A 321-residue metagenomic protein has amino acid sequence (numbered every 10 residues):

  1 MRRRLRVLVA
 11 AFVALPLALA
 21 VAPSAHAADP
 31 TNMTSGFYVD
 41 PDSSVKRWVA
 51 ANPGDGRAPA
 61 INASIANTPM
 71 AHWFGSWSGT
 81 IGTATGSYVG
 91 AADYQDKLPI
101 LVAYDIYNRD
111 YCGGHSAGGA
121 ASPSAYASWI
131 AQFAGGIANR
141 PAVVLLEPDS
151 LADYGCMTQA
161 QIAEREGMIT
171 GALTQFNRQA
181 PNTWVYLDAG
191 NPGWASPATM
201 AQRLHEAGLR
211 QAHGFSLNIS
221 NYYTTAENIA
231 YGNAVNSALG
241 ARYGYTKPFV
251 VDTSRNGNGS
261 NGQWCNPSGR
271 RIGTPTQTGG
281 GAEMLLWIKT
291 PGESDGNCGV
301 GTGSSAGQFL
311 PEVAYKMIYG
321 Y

Functional and structural regions predicted by a protein language model:
M1-A27: Secretory targeting and sorting signals
V9, P16, A25, I81 (+2 more regions): Residues in flexible loops and secondary-structure boundaries
D29, T34, V39-A66, Q179 (+1 more regions): Surface-exposed substrate-engagement region within the catalytic domains of secreted or surface-exposed extracellular
D29-G136, T290-A314, I318-Y321: N-terminal carbohydrate-binding/catalytic regions of secreted carbohydrate-active enzymes
G36-V39, A71-G75, L98-A103, P141-E147 (+5 more regions): Structural recognition of the beta-strand scaffold that forms the well-ordered cores of secreted hydrolase catalytic
G79, S87-V185, T199, R203-L204 (+1 more regions): Substrate-binding cleft of extracellular glycoside hydrolase catalytic domains
